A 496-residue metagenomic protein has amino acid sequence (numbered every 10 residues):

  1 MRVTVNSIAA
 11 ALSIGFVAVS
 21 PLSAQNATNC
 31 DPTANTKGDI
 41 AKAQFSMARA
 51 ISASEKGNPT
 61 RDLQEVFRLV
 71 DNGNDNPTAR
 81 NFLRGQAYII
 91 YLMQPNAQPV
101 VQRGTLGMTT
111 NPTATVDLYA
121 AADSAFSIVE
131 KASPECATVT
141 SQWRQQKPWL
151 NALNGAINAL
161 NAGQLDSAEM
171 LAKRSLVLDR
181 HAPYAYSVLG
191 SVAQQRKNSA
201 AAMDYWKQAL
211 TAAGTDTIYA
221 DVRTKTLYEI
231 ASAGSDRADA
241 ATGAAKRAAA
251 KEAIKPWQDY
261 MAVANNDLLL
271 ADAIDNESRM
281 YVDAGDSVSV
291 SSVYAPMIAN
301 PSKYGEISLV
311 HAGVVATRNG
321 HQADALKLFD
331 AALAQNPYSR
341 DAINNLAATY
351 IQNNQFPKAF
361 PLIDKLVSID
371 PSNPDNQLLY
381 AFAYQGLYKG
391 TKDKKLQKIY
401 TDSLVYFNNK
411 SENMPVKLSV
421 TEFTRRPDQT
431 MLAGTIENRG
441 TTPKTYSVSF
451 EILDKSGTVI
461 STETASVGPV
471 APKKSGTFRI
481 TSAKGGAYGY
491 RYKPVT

Functional and structural regions predicted by a protein language model:
Q44, R49-I51, Q86-M93, I157 (+9 more regions): Residue-level recognition of tetratricopeptide repeat
R49-A53, R61, I89-D166, Q195 (+1 more regions): Short coil/linker segments at helix-helix boundaries
P59-D62, T115, A122, A168 (+7 more regions): Single-residue signature of alpha-solenoid repeat helices
L63, F67-V70, Y119, F126 (+7 more regions): Hydrophobic/aromatic packing residues within the alpha-helices of TPR/SEL1-like helical repeat arrays
N74-D75, P134, R180, G214 (+5 more regions): Short coil turns that delineate tetratricopeptide repeat
R80, T138-V139, A185, Y219-A220 (+5 more regions): TPR alpha-solenoid repeat register
L83, I90, N154, V188 (+6 more regions): Canonical tetratricopeptide repeat
Y91, A162, R196, R237 (+5 more regions): Structural motif corresponding to the intra-repeat A-B loop/turn of tetratricopeptide repeats
